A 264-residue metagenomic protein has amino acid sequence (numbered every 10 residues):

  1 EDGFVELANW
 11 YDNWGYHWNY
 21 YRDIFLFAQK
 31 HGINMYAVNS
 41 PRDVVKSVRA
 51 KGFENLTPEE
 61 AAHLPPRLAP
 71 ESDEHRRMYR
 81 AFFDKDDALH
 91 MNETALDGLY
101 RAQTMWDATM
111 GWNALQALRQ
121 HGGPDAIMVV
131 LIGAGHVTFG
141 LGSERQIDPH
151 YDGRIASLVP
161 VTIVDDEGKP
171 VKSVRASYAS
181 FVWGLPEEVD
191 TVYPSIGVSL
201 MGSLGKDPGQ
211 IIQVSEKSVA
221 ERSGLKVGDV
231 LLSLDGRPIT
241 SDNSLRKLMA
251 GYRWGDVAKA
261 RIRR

Functional and structural regions predicted by a protein language model:
E1-A117: A substrate-binding/cap region within the structured catalytic cores of diverse enzymes
N34-V38, M128-L131, R154-P160, S233: Structural recognition of the beta-strand scaffold that forms the well-ordered cores of secreted hydrolase catalytic
M35, P41-V45, A134-V137, T162-D165 (+1 more regions): Solvent-exposed loop/turn segments at secondary-structure junctions within structured extracellular/periplasmic domains
A117-V130, G135-G140, H150: Conserved, well-ordered alpha-helix/loop/beta-strand core segments that scaffold catalytic motifs
F139-W183: Extended hydrophobic/aromatic segments used for targeting, binding, or gating
S173-E216, G251, R264: PDZ/PDZ-like peptide-tail recognition elements
A220-D242: Conserved PDZ fold ligand-binding element
K226, L232, K247-R264: PDZ-domain C-terminal substructure recognizer with occasional recognition of PDZ-binding tails
